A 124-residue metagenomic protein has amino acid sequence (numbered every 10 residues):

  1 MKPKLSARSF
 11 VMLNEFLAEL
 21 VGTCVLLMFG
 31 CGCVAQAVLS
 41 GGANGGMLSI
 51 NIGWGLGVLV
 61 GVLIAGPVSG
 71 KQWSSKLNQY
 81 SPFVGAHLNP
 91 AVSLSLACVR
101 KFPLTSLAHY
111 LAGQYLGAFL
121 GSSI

Functional and structural regions predicted by a protein language model:
M1-I124: Membrane-interface helix-loop junctions and terminal tails of multi-pass membrane proteins
